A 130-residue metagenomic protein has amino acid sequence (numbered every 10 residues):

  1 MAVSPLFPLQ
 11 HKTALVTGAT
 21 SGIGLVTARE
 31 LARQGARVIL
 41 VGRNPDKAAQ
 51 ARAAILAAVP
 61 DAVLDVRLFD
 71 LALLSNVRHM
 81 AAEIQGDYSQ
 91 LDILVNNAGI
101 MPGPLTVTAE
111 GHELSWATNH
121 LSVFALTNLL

Functional and structural regions predicted by a protein language model:
A2-L40: Canonical Rossmann dinucleotide-binding motif of NAD(H)/NADP(H)-dependent dehydrogenases/reductases, specifically
L15-V16, D92-V95, G99, W116: N-terminal Rossmann-like NAD(P) cofactor-binding module of classical short-chain dehydrogenase/reductase
G18-A19, V41-D46, L71: N-terminal Rossmann-fold cofactor-binding loop
R43, A72, L114-S122: Glycine-rich NAD(P)-binding loop of the Rossmann-fold in SDR/ketoreductase-type enzymes
P45, V66-A82: The beta1-alpha1 cofactor-binding region of Rossmann-like NAD(H)/NADP(H)-dependent oxidoreductases
V59-V63, E83-N96, P102-V107: A glycine-rich helix->loop->beta "capping" turn within Rossmann-like NAD(P)(H)-dependent oxidoreductase domains
P102-T118: Short alpha-helical oligomerization interface
T127-N128: A short, exposed helix-loop element centered on a Lys and neighboring polar residues
